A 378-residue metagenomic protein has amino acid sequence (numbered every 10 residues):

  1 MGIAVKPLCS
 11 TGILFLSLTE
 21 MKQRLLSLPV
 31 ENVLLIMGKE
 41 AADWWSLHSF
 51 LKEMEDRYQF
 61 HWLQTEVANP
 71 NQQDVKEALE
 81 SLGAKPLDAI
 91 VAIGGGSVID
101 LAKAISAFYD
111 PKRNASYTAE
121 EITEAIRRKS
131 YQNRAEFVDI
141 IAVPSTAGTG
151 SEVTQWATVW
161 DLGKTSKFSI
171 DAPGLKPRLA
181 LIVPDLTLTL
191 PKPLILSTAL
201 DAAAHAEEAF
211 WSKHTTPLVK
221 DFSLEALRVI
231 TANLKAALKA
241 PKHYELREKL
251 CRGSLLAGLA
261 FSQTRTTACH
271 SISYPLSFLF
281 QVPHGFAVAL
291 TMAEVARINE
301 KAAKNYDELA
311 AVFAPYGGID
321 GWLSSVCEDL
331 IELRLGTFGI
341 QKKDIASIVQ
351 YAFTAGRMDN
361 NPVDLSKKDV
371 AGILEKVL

Functional and structural regions predicted by a protein language model:
M1-A89: ATP/NTP phosphate-donor binding region
Q73-E80, A84-D185: Glycine/threonine-rich beta-strand-loop-alpha-helix active-site module that forms ligand/phosphate-binding
G148, L255-V288, A355-D359: Glycine-rich phosphate/pyrophosphate-binding beta-alpha loops
W156-T264: Carboxylate- and glycine-rich phosphate/diphosphate-binding segment that chelates Mg2+/Mn2+
A203-E207, L250-G258, I272, M292 (+4 more regions): Short alpha-helical scaffolding segments that buttress acidic/His motifs in well-ordered protein cores
L276-D344: Gly/Pro-rich interdomain helix-loop hinge
D344-L378: Short, amphipathic C-terminal "tail helix"
